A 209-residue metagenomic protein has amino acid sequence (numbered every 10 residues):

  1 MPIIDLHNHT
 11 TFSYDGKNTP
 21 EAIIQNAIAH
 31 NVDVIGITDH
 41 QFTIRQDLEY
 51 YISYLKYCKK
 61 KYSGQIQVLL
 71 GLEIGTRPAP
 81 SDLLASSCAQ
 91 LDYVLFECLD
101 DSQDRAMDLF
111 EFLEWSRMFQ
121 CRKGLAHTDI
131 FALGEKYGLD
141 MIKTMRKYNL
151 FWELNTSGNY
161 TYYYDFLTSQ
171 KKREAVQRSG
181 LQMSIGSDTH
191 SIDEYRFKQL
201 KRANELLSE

Functional and structural regions predicted by a protein language model:
M1-L6, T10, P20-E21, L83-S86 (+2 more regions): Charged catalytic cores and adjacent phosphate/nucleic-acid-binding surfaces used for phosphate/nucleic-acid chemistry
P2-I4, V34, Y93, G124: Structural motif
D5, I37-T38, G71, L125 (+1 more regions): Generic enzyme active-site microenvironment
H9-F12, F42-T43, D101, G158-N159: A short, flexible beta-alpha/helix-coil linker loop
D15-A22, R45-S53, Y164-T168: Alpha-helix N-cap and loop-to-helix initiation/capping positions
E21-T38, Y57-K61: Alpha-helical scaffold segments that flank or form the walls of functional sites
I28-N31, D92, N149, S179-G180: Glycine-centered loop/turn motif at secondary-structure junctions
Q41-L150, L206-S208: Extended substrate/RNA-proximal surfaces in nucleic-acid metabolism proteins
